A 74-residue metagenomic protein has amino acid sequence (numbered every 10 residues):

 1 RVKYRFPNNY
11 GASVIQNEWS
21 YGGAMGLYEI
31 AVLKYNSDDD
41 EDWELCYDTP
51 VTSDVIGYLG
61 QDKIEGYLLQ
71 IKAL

Functional and structural regions predicted by a protein language model:
R1-L74: Catalytic phosphate/metal-binding cores of nucleic-acid and nucleotide-processing enzymes, i.e., regions that mediate
